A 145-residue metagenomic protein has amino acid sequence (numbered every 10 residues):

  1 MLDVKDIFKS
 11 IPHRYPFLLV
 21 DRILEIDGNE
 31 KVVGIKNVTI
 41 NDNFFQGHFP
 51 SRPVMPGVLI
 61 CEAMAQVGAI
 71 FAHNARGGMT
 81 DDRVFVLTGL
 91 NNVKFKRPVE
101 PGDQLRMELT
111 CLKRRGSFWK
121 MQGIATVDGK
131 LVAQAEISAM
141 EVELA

Functional and structural regions predicted by a protein language model:
M1, G68-R106, V132-Q134, M140: Hydrophobic beta-strand-centered segment that forms part of the acyl-chain substrate-binding groove
L2-R14, D81-D82: Short aromatic-glycine motifs in intrinsically disordered, low-complexity regions
F8, S51, F95-R97: Beta-strand-rich interaction surfaces with strong enrichment in secreted/lumenal proteins
Y15-M55, I60: Catalytic strand-loop segment that frames the active site of acyl-thioester-processing enzymes
L19-R22, G89, K94, E108-T110 (+2 more regions): Residues located in well-ordered beta-strands
I23, M64, L109, G129: A residue-level signal for conserved active-site and pocket-lining positions in enzyme catalytic cores
G28-N29, E100-D103, T110-A145: HotDog/MaoC-like acyl-thioester-processing domains
M55-C61, A65-A72: Active-site- and interface-proximal helix/loop "cap" or "latch" segments in soluble metabolic and energy-transducing
